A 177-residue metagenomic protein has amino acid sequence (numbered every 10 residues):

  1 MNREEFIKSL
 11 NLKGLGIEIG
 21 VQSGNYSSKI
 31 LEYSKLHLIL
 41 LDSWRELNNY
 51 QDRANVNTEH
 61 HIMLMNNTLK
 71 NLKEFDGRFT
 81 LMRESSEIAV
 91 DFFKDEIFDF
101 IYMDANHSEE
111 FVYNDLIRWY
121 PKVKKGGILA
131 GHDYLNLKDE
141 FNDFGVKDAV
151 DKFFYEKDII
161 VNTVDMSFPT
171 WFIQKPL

Functional and structural regions predicted by a protein language model:
N2-L177: S-adenosylmethionine/decaboxylated-SAM
